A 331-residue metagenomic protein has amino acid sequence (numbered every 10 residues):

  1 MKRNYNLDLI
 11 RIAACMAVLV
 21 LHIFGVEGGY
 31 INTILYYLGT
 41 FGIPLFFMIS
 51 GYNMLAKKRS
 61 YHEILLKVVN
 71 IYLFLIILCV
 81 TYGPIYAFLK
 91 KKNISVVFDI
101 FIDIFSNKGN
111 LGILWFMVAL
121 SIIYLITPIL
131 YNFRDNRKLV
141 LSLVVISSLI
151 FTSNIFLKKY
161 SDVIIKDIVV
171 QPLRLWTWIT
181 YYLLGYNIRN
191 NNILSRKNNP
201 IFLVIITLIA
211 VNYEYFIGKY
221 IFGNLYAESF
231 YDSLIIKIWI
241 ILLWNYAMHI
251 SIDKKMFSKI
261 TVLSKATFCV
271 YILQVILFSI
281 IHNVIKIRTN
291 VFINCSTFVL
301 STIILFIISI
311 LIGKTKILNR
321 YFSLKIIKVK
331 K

Functional and structural regions predicted by a protein language model:
M1-F156, K254-K255, V262, A266 (+1 more regions): Membrane-cytosol interface segments of multi-pass membrane proteins, especially ER/Golgi lipid-handling enzymes
V20-G28, Y86, L149-I164, I209-G223 (+1 more regions): C-terminal ends of transmembrane alpha-helices and the immediately adjacent extracellular/lumenal or cytosolic loop
I31-I43, I104-A119, K159-Y181, Y215-L242 (+1 more regions): Interfacial loop-to-helix transition and helix-capping segments at the boundaries of transmembrane helices
L78-T81, L143-N154, T177-T180, L203-F216 (+1 more regions): Alpha-helical transmembrane segments of multi-pass integral membrane proteins
I126-P128, I155, V163-R174, G185-N190: Active-site glycine-rich loop that binds ribose-phosphate moieties when present
N132-V145, N187-V211: Hydrophobic alpha-helical segments of polytopic membrane proteins
Y182, Y186, I241, T302-I310: Transmembrane alpha-helical segments of multi-pass membrane transport proteins and ion-pumping complexes
I193-T261, C269, I276, V284-I285 (+1 more regions): Alpha-helical transmembrane segments and terminal signal-anchor/GPI-anchor hydrophobic tails, characterized by long
